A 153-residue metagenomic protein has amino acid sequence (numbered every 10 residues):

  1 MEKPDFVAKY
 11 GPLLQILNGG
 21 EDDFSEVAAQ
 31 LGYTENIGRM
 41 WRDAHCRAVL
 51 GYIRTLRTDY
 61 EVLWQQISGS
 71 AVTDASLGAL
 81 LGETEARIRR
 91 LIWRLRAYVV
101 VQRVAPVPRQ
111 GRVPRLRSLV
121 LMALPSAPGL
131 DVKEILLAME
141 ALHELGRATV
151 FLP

Functional and structural regions predicted by a protein language model:
M1-D59: N-terminal topogenic membrane-targeting module
Y10-L13, L17, V27, L63 (+3 more regions): Generic structural signal of hydrophobic/aromatic residues within well-ordered alpha-helices of folded domains
M40-T84: Membrane-proximal soluble helical/coiled-coil segments that couple transmembrane anchors to catalytic or regulatory
S68-P153: Cytosol-/stroma-facing membrane-proximal "stalk/adaptor" domains immediately downstream of transmembrane anchors
